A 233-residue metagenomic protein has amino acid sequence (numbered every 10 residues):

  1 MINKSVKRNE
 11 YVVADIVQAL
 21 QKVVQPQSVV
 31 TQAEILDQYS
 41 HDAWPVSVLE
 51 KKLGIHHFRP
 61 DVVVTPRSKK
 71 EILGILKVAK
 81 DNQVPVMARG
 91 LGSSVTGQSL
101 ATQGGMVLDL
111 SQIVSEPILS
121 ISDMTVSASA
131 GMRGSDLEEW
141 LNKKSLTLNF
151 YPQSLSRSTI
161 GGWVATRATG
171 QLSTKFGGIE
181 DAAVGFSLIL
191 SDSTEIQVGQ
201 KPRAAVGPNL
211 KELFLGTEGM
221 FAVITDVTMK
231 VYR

Functional and structural regions predicted by a protein language model:
M1-K77, S93-M124: N-terminal flexible segment immediately upstream of the FAD-binding catalytic core in FAD-dependent oxidoreductases
K22-V23, D81, K143, T217: Residues at alpha-helix termini
K77-V78, E180: Acidic/histidine-enriched ion/cofactor-binding microenvironments in catalytic or ligand-binding pockets
A79, V86-A88, L141: A generic structural signal for well-ordered alpha-helical segments
V84-P85, T147: Residue-level detector of anion-binding/catalytic polar loops
V86, V95-G97, L137: Extended, hydrophobic alpha-helical segments in both membrane/secreted and soluble proteins
G90-L91, Q153: Short, glycine-/polar-rich solvent-exposed loops and beta-turns at beta-strand/coil boundaries
S115-R233: FAD-binding subdomain of flavoenzyme oxidoreductases
